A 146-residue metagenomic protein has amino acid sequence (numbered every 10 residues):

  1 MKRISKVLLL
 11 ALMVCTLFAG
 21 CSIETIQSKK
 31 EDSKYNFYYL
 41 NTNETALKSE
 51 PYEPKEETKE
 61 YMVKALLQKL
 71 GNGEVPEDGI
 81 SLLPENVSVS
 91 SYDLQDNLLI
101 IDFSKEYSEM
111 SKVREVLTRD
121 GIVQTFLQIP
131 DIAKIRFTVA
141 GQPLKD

Functional and structural regions predicted by a protein language model:
K2-D146: Bimodal "functional hotspot" detector
